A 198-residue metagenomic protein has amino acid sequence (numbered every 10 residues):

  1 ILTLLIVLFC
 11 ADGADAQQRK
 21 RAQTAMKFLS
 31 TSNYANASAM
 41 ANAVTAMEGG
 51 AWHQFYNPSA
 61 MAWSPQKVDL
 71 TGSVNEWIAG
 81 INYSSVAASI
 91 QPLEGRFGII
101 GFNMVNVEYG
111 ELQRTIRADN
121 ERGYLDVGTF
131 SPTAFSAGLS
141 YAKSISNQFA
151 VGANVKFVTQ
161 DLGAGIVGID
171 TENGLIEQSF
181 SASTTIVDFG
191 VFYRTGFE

Functional and structural regions predicted by a protein language model:
I1-F9: Bacterial N-terminal signal peptides
C10-A11, V191: Intrinsically disordered low-complexity regions specifically enriched for long asparagine
D12-A16: Sec/Tat signal peptide C-region and signal peptidase I cleavage site
Q17-E198: Subset of outer-membrane beta-barrel
